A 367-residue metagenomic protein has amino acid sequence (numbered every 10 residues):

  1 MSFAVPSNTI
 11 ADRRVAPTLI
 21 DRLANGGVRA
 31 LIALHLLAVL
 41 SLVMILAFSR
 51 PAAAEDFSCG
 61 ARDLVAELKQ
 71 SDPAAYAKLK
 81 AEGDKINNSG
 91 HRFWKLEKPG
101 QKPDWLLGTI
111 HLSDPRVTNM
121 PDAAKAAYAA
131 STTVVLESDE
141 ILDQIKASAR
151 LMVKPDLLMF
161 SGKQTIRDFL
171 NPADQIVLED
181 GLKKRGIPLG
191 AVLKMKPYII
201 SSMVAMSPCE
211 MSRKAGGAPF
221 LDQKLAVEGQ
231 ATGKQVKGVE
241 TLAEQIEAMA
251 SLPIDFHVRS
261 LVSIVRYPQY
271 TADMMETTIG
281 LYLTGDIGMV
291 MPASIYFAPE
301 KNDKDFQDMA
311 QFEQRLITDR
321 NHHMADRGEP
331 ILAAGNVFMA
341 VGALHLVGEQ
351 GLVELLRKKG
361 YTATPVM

Functional and structural regions predicted by a protein language model:
M1-R29: N-terminal secretory signal peptides that target proteins for export/translocation
G26, A127, I331-A334: Alpha-helix C-cap/termination motif
I32-A47: Bacterial N-terminal signal peptides
S41-M44, G100, A333: Residue-level detector of alpha-helix boundary/anchor positions
S49-A54: Boundary at the C-terminal end of the N-terminal hydrophobic targeting segment
E55-F312: Structured, acidic catalytic/metal-binding patches in enzyme active sites
A310, Q314-M367: C-terminal soluble interaction/assembly domains
